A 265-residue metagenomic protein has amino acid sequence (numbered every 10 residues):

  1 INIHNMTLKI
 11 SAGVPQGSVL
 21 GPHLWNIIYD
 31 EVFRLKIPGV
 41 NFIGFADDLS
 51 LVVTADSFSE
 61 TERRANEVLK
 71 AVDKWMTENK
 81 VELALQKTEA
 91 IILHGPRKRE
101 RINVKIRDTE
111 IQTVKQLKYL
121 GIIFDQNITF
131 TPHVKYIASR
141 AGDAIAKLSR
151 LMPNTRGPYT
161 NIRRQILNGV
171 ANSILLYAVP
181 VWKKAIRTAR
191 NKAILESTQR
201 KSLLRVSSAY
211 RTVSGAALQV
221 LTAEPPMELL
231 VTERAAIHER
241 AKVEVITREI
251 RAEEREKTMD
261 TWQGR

Functional and structural regions predicted by a protein language model:
I1-L24, V52-F58, N127, M152-Y159: Short, conserved non-catalytic motifs in the polymerase core
N2-M6, E67-K70, E82-K115: Short, conserved micro-motifs composed of acidic
A12-G21, P38-N41, R64, T109-Q112 (+4 more regions): Secondary-structure capping and boundary motifs in well-ordered enzyme cores
G13, S50-T77, G95, T129: Catalytic palm subdomain of template-directed nucleic-acid polymerases, centered on the conserved carboxylate motif
P22-V53: Active-site palm subdomain of RNA-directed nucleic acid polymerases
L24-I28, R64-V68, I137, A144 (+1 more regions): Hydrophobic alpha-helical membrane-association signature
F45-A46, V53, T77-R97, R101 (+1 more regions): Non-catalytic, peripheral interaction segments enriched in hydrophobic/basic residues
R255-R265: Helix/loop segments that flank and initiate small ligand/metal-binding modules
